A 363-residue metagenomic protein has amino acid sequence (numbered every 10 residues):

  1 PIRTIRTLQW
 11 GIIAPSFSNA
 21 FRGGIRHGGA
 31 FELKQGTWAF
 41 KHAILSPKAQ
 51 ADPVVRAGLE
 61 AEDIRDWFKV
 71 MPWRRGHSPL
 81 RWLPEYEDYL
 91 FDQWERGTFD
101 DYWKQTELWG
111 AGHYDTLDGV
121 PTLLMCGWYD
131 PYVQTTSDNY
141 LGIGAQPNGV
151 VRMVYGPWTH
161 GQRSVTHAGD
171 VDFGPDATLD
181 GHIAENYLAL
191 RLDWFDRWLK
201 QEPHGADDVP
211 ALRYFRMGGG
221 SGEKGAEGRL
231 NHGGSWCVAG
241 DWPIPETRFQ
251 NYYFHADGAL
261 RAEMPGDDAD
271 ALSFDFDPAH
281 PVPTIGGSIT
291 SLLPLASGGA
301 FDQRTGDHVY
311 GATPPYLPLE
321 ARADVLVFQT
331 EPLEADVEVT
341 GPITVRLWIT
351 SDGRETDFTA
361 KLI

Functional and structural regions predicted by a protein language model:
R3-Q9, P131, G142-R152, W198-G205 (+1 more regions): Secondary-structure transition/capping motifs at alpha-helix termini and the adjoining loop/turn into the next element
R3-T116: Accessory cap/linker subdomain of secreted extracellular hydrolases
I12-P15, V154-P157, H255: Alpha/beta-hydrolase-fold catalytic nucleophile elbow
G58-H77, A168-I363: C-terminal, loop-rich substrate-recognition/catalytic regions characterized by aromatic stacking residues
T116-T122, G149, T247: Short, proline-enriched alpha-helix->beta-strand connector loops that line the catalytic pocket of alpha/beta-hydrolase
L124-C126: Short beta-strand/loop motif that positions the catalytic acidic residue of the alpha/beta-hydrolase fold
P131-S137: Conserved alpha/beta-hydrolase "acid-adjacent" motif
G144-D170: Catalytic histidine neighborhood in serine/cysteine hydrolases with alpha/beta-hydrolase-type architecture
